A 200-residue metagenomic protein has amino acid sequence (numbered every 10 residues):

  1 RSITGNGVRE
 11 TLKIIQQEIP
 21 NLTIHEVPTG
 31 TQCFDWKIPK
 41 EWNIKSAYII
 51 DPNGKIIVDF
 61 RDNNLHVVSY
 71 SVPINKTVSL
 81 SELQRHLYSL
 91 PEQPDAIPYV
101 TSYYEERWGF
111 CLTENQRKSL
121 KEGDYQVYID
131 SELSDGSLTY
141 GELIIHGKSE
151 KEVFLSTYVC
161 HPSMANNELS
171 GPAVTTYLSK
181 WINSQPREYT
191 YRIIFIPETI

Functional and structural regions predicted by a protein language model:
R1-I200: N-terminal hydrophobic/helix-forming segments and targeting peptides
